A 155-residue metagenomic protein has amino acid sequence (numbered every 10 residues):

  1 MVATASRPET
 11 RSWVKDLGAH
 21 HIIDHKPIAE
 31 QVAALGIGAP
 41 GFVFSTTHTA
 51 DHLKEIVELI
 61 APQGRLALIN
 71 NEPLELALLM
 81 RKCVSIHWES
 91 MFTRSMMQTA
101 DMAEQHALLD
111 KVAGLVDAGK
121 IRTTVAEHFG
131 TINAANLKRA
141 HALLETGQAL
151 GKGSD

Functional and structural regions predicted by a protein language model:
M1-H52: Adenosine-nucleotide cofactor-binding segment
R11-L17, L74-R81: Short loop/helix-cap segments at secondary-structure boundaries that form the rim of catalytic
H52-L59, E75-L78: A short acidic, amphipathic alpha-helical/loop segment
G64-R65: Glycine-centered, small-residue-biased loops immediately flanking beta-strands in adenine/cofactor-binding cores
L78-F129: C-terminal substrate-binding/catalytic core of Rossmann-like NAD(P)-dependent dehydrogenases/reductases
K120-E127, K138-D155: C-terminal capping/lid region of NAD(P)-dependent oxidoreductase domains
